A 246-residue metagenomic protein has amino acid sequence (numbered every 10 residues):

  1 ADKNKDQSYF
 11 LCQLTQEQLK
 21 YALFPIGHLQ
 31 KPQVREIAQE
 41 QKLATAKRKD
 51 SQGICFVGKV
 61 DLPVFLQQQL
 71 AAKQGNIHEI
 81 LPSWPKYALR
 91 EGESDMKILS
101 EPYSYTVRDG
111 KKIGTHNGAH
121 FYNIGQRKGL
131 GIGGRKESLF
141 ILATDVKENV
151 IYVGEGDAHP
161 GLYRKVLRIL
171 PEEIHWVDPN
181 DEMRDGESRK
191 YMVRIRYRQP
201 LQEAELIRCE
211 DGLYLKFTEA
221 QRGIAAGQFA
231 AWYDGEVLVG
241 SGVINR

Functional and structural regions predicted by a protein language model:
A1-L238, N245-R246: Nucleotide-activated chemistry modules centered on ATP-dependent adenylation/adenylyltransferase
